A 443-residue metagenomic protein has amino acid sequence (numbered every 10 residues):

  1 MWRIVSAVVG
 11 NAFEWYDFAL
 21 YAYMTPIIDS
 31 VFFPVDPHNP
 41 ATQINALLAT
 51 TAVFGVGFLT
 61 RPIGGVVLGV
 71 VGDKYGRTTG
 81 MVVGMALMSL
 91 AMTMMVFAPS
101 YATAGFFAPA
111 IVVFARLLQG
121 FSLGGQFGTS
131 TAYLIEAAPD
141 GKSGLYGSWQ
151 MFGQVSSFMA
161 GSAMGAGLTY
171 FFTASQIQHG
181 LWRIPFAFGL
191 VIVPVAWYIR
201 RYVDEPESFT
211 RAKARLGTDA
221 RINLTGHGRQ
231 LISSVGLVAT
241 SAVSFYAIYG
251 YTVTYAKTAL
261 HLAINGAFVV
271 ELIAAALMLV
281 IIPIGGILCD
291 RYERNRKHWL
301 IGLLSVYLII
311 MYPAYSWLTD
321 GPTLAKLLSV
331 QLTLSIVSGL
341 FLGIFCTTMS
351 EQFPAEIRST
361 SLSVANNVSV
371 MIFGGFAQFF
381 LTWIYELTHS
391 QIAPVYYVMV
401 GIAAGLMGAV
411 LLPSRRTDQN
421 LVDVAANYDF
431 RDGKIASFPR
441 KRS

Functional and structural regions predicted by a protein language model:
Y21-A22, G228-L277, F373-Q378: Extracytoplasmic gate region of multi-pass secondary transporters
T25-R61: Extracellular/periplasmic helix-loop-helix junction of adjacent transmembrane segments in MFS-like secondary
G65-R77, I282-R294: Helix-to-loop junctions at the C-terminal end of transmembrane segments in multipass secondary transporters
K74-M85, R291-L304: Cytoplasmic membrane-interface "Motif A"-like loop-to-helix N-cap segments of 12-TM Major Facilitator Superfamily
A86-G105, S305-G321: C-terminal ends and interior cores of transmembrane alpha-helices in multi-pass membrane transporters/permeases
L145-T169, A365-A377: Glycine-rich segments within core transmembrane alpha-helices of 12-TM secondary carriers
A196-V203, M399-D429: Multi-pass alpha-helical transporter architecture, strongest for 12-TM Major Facilitator/SLC carriers used
K297-I344: C-terminal transmembrane helical hairpin of 12-TM major facilitator-type secondary transporters
